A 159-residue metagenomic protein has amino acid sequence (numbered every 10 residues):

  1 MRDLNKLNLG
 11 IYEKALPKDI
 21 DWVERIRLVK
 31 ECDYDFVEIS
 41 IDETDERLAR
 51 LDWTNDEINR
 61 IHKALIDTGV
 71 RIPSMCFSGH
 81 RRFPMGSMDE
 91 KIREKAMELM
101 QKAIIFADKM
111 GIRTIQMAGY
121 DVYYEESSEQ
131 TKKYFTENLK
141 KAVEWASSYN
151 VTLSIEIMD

Functional and structural regions predicted by a protein language model:
R2-I20: Boundary/entry segment of secreted carbohydrate-active catalytic domains
D3, V23-E24, I66-T68, F83-D159: Active-site acidic/histidine proton-transfer and metal-coordination neighborhood in alpha/beta enzyme cores
Y12-L16, S40-T44, F77-H80, Y120-V122 (+2 more regions): Active-site beta-loop-alpha junctions enriched in small/polar residues
L16-K18, W53, K95, Y134: Residues that cap or flank secondary-structure elements
D19-V23, N55-N59, E90: Structural motif corresponding to alpha-helix initiation and N-cap regions
W22-E43, M110-G111: Catalytic domains of carbohydrate-active enzymes, especially glycoside hydrolases
V37-I39, P73-M75, I115: Hydrophobic residues within beta-strands of alpha/beta enzymes
E38-I66, G119-E126: Glycine-rich, proline-tolerant flexible connector loops at the mouths of alpha/beta enzymes
